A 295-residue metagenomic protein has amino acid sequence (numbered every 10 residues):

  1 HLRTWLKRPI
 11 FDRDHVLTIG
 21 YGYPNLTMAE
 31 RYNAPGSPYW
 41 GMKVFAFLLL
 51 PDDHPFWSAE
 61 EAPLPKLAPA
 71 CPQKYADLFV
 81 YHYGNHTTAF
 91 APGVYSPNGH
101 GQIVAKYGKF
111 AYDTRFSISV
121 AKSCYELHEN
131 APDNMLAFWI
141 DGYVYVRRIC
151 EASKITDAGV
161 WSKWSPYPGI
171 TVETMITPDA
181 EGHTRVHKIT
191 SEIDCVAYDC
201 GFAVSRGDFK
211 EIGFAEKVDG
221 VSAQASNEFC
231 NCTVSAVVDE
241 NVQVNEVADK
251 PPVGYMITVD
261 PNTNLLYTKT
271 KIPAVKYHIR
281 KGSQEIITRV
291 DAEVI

Functional and structural regions predicted by a protein language model:
H1-G101: Carbohydrate-active enzyme catalytic cores, enriched for enzymes that act on polyanionic acidic polysaccharides
W5, F11, F45-F47, F56 (+9 more regions): Phenylalanine-focused residue identity feature
Y21-Y23, Y32, Y39, Y75 (+11 more regions): Sequence-level detector for tyrosine residue identity
P65-E151: Low-complexity, glycine/alanine/valine/leucine- and proline-rich hydrophobic stretches
F116-I118, S123-I295: Extended repeat-based interaction scaffolds and adjacent low-complexity, acidic/S/T/P-biased segments that form broad
